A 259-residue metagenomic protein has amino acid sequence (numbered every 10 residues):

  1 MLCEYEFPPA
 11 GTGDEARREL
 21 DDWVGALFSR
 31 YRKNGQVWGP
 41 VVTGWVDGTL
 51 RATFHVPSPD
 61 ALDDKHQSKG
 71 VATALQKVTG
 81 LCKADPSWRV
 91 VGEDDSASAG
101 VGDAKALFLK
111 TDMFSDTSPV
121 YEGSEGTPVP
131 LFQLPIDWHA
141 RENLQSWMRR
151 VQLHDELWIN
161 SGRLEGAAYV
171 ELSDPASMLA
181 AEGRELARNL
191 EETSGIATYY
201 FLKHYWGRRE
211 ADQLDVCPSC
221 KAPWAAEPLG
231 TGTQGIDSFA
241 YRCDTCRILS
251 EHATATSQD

Functional and structural regions predicted by a protein language model:
M1-Y169: Domain-scale terminal segments
A52-T53, L172, A211-D215: Short alpha-helical interface elements
M148-A187, E251-D259: Long, charge-rich boundary regions
S177-D259: Cys/His-clustered metal-coordination modules, chiefly Zn-binding fingers
